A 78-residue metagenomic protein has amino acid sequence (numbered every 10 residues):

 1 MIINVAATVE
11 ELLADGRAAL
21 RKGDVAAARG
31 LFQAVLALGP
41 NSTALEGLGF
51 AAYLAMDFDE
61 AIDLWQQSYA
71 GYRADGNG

Functional and structural regions predicted by a protein language model:
M1-G78: Inter-helical turn/loop elements of alpha-helical hairpins
